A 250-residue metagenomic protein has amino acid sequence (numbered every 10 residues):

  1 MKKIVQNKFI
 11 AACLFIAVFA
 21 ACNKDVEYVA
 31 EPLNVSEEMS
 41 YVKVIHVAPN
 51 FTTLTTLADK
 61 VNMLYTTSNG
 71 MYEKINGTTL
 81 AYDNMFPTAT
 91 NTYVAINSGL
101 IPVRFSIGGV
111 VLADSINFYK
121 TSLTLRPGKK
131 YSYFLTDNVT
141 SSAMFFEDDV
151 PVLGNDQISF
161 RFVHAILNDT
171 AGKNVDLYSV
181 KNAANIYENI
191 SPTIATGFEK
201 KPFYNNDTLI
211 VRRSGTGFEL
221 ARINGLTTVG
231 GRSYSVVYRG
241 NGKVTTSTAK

Functional and structural regions predicted by a protein language model:
M1-N23: Sec-dependent bacterial lipoprotein signal peptides
C22-K250: Intrinsically disordered, low-complexity polar regions and short flexible loop motifs
